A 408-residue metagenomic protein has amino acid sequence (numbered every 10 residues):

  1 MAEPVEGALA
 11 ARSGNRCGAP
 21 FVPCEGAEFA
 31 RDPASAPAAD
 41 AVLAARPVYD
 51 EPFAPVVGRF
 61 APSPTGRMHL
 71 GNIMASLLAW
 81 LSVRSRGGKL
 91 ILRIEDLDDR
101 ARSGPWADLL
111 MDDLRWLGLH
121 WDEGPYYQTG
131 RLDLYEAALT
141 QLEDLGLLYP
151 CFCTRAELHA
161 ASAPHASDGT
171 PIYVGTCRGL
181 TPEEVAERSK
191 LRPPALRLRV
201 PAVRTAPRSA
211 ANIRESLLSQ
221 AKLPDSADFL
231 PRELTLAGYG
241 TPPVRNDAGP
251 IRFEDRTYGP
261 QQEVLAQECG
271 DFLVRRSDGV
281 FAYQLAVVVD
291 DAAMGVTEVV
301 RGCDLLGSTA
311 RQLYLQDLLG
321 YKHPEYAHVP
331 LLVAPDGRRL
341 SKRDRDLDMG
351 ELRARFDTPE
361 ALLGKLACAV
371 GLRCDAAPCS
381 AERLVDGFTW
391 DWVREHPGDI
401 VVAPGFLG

Functional and structural regions predicted by a protein language model:
M1-C17, F21-C24, E28-R67, S85 (+6 more regions): Non-catalytic terminal extensions that flank enzyme cores
D40-A166, C303-D304, S308-Y321: N-terminal Rossmann-like or analogous alpha/beta NTP/dinucleotide-binding catalytic cores that position adenine
E95, Y126, T154-R155, H328 (+2 more regions): Proline- and acidic/polar-enriched loop/turn elements at helix boundaries
A107, Y135, T170, S308-T309 (+2 more regions): A structural signal for well-ordered alpha-helical scaffolds and beta->alpha junctions
L109-L117, E143-L147, S167-C177, R345-E351 (+1 more regions): Short, structured secondary-structure boundary patches
D122-G124, H323-Y326, L372-C379: Short, surface-exposed acidic
G130-L145, S167-G175, A195, V200-A202 (+1 more regions): Short secondary-structure transition/capping segments
A156-S341, D348-R353, G405-G408: Active-site cores that bind ATP or allylic diphosphates and position pyrophosphate for catalysis
